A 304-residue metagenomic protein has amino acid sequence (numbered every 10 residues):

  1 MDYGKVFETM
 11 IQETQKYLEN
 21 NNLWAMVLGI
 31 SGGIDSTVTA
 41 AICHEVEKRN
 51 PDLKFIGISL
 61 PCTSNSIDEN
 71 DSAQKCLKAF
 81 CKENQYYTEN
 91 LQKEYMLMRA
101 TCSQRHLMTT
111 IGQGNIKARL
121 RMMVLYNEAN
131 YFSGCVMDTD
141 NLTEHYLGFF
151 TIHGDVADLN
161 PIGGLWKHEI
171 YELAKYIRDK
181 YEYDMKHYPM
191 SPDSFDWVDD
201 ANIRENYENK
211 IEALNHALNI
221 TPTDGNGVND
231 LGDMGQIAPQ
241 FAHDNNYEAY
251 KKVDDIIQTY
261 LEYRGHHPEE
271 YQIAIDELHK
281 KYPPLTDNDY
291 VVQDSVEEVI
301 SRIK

Functional and structural regions predicted by a protein language model:
M1-I30, I34, V38-C43, N50 (+2 more regions): Peripheral terminal appendages
M1-T151, D155, A174: ATP-dependent adenylation/nucleotidyltransferase module used to activate substrates
Y17, V46, F80, L165 (+3 more regions): Change "in soluble alpha/beta enzymes" to "in soluble alpha/beta proteins
C81-Q85, K180-Y183, K280, P284-L285: Structural alpha-beta junctions
N90, T109, N141, K180 (+4 more regions): Alpha-helix initiation/capping motif
R119, D138-D233: Catalytic subdomain that performs nucleotidyl-dependent activation
